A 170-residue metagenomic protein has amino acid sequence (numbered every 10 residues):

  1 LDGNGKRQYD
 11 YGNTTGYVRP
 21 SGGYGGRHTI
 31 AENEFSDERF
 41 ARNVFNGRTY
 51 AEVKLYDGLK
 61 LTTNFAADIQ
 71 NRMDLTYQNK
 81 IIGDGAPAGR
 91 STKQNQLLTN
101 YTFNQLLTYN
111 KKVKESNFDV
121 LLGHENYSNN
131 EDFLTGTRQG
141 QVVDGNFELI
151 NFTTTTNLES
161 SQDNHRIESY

Functional and structural regions predicted by a protein language model:
L1-V44, T62-S169: Surface-exposed loop/interface segments of Gram-negative outer-membrane beta-barrel transport/assembly proteins
G47-V53, A67: Alpha-helical support elements that line or immediately flank enzyme active sites and cofactor-binding pockets
L59: An active-site-proximal structural segment forming one wall of the substrate-binding cleft that immediately precedes
